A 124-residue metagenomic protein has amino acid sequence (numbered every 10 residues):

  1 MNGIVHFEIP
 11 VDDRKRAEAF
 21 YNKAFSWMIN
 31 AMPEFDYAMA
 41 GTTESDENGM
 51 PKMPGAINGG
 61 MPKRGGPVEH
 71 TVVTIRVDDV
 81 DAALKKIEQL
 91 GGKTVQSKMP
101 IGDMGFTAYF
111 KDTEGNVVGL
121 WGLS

Functional and structural regions predicted by a protein language model:
M1-F20, H70-V73, L123-S124: N-terminal beta-strand motif that seeds the catalytic metal site of vicinal oxygen chelate
N2, F35, P54-A56, P67-H70 (+1 more regions): Short connector loops at helix/strand junctions that flank enzyme active sites, especially segments positioning acidic
E8-G55: Core segments of cupin and vicinal oxygen chelate
I9, N30-M32, L84-S124: Vicinal oxygen chelate
D36-A40, T71, M104-A108: Short beta-strand micro-motifs in enzyme catalytic cores
G65-K93: Mid-chain, well-packed structural core segment of small domains
